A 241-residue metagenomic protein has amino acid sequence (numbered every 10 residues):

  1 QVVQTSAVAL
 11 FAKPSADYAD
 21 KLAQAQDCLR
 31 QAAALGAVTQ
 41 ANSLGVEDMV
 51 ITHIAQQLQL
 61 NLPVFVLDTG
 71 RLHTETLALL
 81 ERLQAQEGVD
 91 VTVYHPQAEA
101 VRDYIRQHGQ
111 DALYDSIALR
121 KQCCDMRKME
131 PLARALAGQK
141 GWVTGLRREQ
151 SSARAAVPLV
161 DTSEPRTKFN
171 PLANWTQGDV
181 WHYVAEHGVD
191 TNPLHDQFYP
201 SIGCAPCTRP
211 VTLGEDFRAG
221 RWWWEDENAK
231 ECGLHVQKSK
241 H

Functional and structural regions predicted by a protein language model:
Q1-H241: Nucleotide-activated chemistry modules centered on ATP-dependent adenylation/adenylyltransferase
